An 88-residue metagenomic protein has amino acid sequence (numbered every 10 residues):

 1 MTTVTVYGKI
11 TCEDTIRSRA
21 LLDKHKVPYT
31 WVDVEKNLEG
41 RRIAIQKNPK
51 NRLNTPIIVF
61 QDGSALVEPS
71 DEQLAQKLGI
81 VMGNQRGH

Functional and structural regions predicted by a protein language model:
M1-P28: Local sequence-structure signature of Cys/Sec-based thiol-disulfide redox active-site neighborhoods
D14, G40, L74: Short phosphate-engaging motifs
V34-L53, S64, L78-G79: Thioredoxin-like thiol-disulfide oxidoreductase module
F60-G87: Non-catalytic, surface beta->alpha helical segment in thiol-disulfide oxidoreductase systems
